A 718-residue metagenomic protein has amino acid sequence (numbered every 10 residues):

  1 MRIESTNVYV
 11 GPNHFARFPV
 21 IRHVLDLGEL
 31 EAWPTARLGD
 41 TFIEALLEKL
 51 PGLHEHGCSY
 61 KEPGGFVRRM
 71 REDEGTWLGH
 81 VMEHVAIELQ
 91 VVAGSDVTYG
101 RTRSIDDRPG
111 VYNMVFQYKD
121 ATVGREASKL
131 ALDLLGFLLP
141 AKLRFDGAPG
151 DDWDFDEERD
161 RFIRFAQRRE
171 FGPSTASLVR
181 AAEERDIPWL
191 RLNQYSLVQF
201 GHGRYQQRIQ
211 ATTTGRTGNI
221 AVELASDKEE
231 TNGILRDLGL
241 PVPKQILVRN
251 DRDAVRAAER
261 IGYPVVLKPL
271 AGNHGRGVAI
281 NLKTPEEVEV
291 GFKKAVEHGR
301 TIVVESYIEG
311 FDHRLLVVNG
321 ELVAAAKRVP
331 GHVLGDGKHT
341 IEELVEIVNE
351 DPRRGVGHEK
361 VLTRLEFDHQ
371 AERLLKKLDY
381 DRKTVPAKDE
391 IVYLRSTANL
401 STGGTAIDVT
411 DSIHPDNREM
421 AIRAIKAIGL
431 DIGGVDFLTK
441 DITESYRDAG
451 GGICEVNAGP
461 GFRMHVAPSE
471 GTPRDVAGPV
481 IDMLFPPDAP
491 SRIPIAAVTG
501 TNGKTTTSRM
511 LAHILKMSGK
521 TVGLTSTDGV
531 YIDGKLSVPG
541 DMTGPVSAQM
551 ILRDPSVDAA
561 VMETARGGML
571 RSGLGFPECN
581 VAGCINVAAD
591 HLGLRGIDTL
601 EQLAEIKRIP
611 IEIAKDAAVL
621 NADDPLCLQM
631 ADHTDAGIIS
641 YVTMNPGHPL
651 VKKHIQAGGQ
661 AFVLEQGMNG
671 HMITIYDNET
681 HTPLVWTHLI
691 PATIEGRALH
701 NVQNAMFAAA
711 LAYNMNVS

Functional and structural regions predicted by a protein language model:
M1-E184, E321-A324, V329-E343, Q370 (+2 more regions): ATP-dependent carboxylate activation and anion-phosphoryl transfer catalytic cores that bind Mg-ATP to form
D40, Q207-H369, P415-E419: Active-site nucleotide/adenylate-binding loops and adjacent lid/helix of ATP-dependent enzymes
V111, Q117-R260, N273: Conserved N-proximal alpha/beta basic substrate-recognition cap immediately N-terminal to, or forming the N-lobe
A182, D436, T525, E563 (+4 more regions): Residue-level signal for inorganic ion chemistry
L344-G404: Extended, charge-rich helix/loop segments that form flexible, surface "patches" used to engage negatively charged
P487-L536: Walker A (P-loop) phosphate-binding motif
L536-K653, A692-E695: Flexible active-site lid/hinge loop adjacent to a nucleotide/diphosphate and Mg2+-phosphate binding pocket
G596-A604, A636-S718: Adenine nucleotide phosphate-binding catalytic loops in nucleotide-utilizing enzymes
